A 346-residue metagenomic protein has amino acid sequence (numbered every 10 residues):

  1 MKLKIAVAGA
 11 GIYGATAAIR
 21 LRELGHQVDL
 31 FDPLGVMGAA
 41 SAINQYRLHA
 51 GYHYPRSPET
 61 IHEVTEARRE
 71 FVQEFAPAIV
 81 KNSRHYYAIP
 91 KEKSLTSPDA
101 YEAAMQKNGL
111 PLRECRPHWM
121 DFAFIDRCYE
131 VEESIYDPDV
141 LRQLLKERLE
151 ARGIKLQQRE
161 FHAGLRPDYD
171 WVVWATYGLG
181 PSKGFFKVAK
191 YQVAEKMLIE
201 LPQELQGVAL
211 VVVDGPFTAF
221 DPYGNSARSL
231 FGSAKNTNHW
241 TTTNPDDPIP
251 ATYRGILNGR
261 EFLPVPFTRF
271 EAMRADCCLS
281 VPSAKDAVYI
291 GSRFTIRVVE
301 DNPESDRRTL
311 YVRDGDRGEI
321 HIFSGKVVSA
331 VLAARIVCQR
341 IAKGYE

Functional and structural regions predicted by a protein language model:
L3-D29: N-terminal Rossmann-like FAD-binding beta1-loop-alpha1 element of flavoenzymes
E23-I43: Glycine-rich FAD pyrophosphate-binding loop
G38, W171-G215, Y223-S229, A251-T252 (+2 more regions): Central helical "cap/lid" subdomain
Q45-M120, F124-R127, L257: Dinucleotide-binding Rossmann-like beta1-alpha1 core, especially the glycine-rich loop that anchors the ADP
I79-I89, L112-R152, D316-S324: Helix-loop-beta segment of a Rossmann-like dinucleotide-binding subdomain
Y129-W171, A175-G180, A330-C338: Helical element adjacent to the flavin cofactor pocket in flavoenzyme catalytic cores
S226-A227, H239-T295: Flavin-binding catalytic cores
A275-E346: C-terminal catalytic lobe of FAD-dependent flavoproteins
